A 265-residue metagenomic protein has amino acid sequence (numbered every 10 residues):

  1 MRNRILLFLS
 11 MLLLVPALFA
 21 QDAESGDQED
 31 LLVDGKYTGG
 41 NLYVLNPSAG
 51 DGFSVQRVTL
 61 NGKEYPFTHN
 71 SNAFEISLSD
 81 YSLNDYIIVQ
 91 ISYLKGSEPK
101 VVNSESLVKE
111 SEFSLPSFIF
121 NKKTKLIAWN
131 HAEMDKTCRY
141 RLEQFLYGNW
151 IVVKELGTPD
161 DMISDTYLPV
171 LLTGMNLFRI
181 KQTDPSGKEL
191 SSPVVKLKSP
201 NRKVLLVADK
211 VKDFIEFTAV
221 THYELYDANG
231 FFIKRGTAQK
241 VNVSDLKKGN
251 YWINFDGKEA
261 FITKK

Functional and structural regions predicted by a protein language model:
M1-Q28: Bacterial Sec-dependent N-terminal signal peptides
Q21-L205: Short, compositionally biased serine/threonine- and acidic-rich segments at solvent-exposed termini, linkers, or domain
T59-E64, A228-N229, D256-G257: Short strand-turn-strand beta-turns centered on an Asx-Gly dipeptide
M162-T166, T237-G257: Short, surface-exposed loop/turn motifs with a glycine/proline- and acidic-biased composition
I180, H222-Y223: Generic short beta-strand
S191-A208, K248-K265: C-terminal tail/sorting-segment detector
D213-F217: Short beta-strand elements that form the blades of beta-propeller/WD-repeat-like and other beta-sheet-rich scaffold
L225-I233, Y251-I253: Short, glycine-anchored, charge-dense loop/turn motifs used at functional sites
